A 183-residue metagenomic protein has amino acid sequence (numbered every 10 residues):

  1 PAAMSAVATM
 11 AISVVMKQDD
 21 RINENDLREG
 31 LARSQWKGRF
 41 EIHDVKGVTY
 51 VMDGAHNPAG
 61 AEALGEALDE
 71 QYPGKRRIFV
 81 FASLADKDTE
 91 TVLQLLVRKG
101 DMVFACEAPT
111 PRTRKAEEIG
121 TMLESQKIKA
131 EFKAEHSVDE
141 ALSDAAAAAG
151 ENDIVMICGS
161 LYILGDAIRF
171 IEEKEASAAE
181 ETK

Functional and structural regions predicted by a protein language model:
P1-M102: Nucleotide phosphate-binding/pyrophosphate-handling subdomain across enzymes that bind or process nucleotide phosphates
A2, T49-M52, P58, L93-I154: C-terminal helical cap/extension that packs against the catalytic core of soluble nucleotide-cofactor enzymes
D19, Y72-P73, E124-K129, A176: Short helix-capping segments at alpha-helix termini
P109-R112, A176-K183: Short, flexible loop segments at boundaries between secondary-structure elements
S160: Active-site-proximal loop/hinge segments that shape catalytic or ion-binding/gating pockets
I163-G165: Short, active-site-adjacent cap segments at secondary-structure transitions
